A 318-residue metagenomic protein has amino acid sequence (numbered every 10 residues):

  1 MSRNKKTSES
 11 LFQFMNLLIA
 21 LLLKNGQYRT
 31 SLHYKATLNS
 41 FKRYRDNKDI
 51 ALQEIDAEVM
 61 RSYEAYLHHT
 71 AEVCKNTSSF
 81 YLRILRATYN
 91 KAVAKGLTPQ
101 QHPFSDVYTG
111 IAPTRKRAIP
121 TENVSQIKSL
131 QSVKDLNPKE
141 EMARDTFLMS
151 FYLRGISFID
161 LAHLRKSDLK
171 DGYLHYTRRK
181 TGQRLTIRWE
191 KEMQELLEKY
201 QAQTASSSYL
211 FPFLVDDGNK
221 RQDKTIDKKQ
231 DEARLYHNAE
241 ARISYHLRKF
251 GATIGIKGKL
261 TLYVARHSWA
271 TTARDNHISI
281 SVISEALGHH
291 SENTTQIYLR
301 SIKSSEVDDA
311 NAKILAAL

Functional and structural regions predicted by a protein language model:
L17-R29, L38-R115, L130-K134: N-terminal core-binding DNA-recognition domain of tyrosine recombinases/integrases
N90-L97, S150-D171: Short, charged phosphate-coordinating catalytic segments
D106, H163-K199, V215-D216: Conserved tyrosine-mediated DNA breakage-rejoining catalytic core shared by Y-recombinases
V107-F158: Basic, Lys/Arg- and aromatic-enriched nucleic-acid-binding interface segment
A118, R178-G182, L287-A312: Catalytic-site neighborhood detector that most strongly recognizes the C-terminal catalytic loop/helix of tyrosine
V124, E190-K257: Active-site/catalytic core of tyrosine-dependent DNA strand-transfer enzymes
D135-P138, L235, S244-E285: Short, basic (Lys/Arg/His-rich) helix/loop patches that form interaction surfaces in the mid-to-C-terminal regions
S167-Y173, K257-G258, I278-I297: Short, polar N-cap/turn motifs at the start of nucleic acid-interacting alpha helices
